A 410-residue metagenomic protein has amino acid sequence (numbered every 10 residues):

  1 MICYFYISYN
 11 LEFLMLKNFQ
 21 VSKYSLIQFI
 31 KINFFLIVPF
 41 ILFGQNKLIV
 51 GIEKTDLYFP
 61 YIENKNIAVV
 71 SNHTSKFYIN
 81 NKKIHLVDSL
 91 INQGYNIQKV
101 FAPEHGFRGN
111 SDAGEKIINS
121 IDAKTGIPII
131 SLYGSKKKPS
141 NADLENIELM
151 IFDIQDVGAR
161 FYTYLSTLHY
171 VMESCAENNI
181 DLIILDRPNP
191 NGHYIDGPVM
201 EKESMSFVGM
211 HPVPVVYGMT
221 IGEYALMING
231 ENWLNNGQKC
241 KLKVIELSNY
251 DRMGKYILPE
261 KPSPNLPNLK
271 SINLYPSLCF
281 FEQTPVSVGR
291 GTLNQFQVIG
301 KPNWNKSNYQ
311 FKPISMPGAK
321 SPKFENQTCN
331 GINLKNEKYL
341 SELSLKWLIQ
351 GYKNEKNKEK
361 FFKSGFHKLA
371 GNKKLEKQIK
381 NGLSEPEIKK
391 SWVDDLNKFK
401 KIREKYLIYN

Functional and structural regions predicted by a protein language model:
M1-K47: Bacterial Sec-dependent N-terminal signal peptides
Q98-E104: Short internal beta-strands
R108-G114, I183-S204: Glycine-rich, charge-decorated loop segments at or immediately adjacent to ligand/cofactor-binding or catalytic sites
I118-N146, A159: Glycine-rich oxoanion-binding loops at beta->alpha junctions
D156-L168: Glycine/threonine-rich flexible loop motifs
M205-Y275: Conserved anion/nucleotide-ligand pocket segment
S248-F324: Glycine-rich, aromatic-lined ligand/substrate-binding cores of catalytic and carbohydrate-binding domains
Q295-V393: Conserved functional hotspot residues or short segments at active or partner-binding sites across diverse domains
